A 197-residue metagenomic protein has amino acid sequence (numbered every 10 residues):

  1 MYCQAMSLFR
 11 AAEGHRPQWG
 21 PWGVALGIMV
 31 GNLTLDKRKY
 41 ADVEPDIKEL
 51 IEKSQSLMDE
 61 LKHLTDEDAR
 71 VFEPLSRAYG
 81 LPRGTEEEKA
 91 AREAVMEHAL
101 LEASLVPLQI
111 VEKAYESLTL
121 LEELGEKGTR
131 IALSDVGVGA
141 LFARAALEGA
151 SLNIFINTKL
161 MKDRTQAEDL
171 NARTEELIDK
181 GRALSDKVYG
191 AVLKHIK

Functional and structural regions predicted by a protein language model:
M1, W22-M29, L64-E67, V71 (+4 more regions): Amphipathic, well-ordered alpha-helical segments in soluble domains
M1-H15, K39-L50, S54-L57, K89-M96 (+3 more regions): Disorder-to-helix initiation segments
M1-I28, I131-A150: Conserved phosphate/anionic-ligand binding catalytic regions in large, soluble enzymes, centered on
Q18-W22, L50, L57-L64, A99 (+6 more regions): Amphipathic alpha-helix face/heptad-repeat signature
L33, R38-K39, L75-P82, G149-R164: Acidic, Mg2+-coordinating active-site segments of isoprenoid diphosphate-utilizing enzymes
L35-G80, L177, L184-D186: A structural-propensity feature for long, helix-poor, extended segments
D68-L141, N157: Amphipathic alpha-helical interface segments
I110, S117-L120, A132-A191: Preference for long, well-ordered alpha-helical segments
